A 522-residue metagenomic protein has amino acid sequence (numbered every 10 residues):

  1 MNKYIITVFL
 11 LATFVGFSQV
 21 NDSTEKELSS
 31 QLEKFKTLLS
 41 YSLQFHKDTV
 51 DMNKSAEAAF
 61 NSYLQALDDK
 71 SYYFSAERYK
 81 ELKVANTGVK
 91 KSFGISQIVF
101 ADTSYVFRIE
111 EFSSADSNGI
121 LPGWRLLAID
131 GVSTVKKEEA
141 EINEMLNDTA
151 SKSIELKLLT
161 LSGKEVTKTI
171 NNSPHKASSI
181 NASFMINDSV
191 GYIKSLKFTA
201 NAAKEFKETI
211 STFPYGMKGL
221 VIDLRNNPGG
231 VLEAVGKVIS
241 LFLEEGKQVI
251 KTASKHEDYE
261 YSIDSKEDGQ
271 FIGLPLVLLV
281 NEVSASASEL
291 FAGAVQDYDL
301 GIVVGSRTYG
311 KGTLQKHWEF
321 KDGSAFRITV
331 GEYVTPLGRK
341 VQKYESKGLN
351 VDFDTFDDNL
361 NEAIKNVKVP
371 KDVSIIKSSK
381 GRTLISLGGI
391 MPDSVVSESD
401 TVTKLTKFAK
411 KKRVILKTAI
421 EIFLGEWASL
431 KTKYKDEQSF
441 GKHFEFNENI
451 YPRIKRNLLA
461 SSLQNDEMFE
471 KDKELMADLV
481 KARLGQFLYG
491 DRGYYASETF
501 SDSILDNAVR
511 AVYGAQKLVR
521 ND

Functional and structural regions predicted by a protein language model:
M1-E25: Bacterial Sec-dependent N-terminal signal peptides
N21, E25-Q31, L39-K47, D51-M52 (+4 more regions): Cleft-lining beta-strand/loop regions that shape enzyme active-site pockets
K36, L43-Y105, S151-A182, E498-V509 (+1 more regions): Extended, small/polar residue-biased N-terminal targeting/export presequences and adjacent propeptide/linker tracts
T87-A128, V132-K136, A200: PDZ/PDZ-like domain segments forming the peptide/carboxylate-binding groove, activating on the N-terminal beta-strands
I109-E111, P122, E245, D322 (+3 more regions): Short, flexible surface segments
L127-A128, I250, I302, R327 (+2 more regions): Hydrophobic beta-strand signal
V341, E345-D522: Conserved functional hotspot residues or short segments at active or partner-binding sites across diverse domains
